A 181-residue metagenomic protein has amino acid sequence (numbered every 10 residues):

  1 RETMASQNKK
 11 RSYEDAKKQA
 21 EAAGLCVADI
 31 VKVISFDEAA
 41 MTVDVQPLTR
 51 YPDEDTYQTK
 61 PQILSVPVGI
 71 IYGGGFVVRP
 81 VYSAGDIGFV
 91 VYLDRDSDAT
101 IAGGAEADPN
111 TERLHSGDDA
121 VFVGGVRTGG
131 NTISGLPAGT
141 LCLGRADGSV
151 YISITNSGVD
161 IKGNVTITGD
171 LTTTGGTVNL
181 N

Functional and structural regions predicted by a protein language model:
R1-M4, N181: Initiator methionine at the very start of the polypeptide chain
T3-G158: Hydrophobic packing positions characteristic of elongated beta-solenoid/beta-helix-type spike/fiber shafts
L141-L143, V150-I154, G158-I161, V165-L180: Low-complexity, small-hydrophobic/phenylalanine-enriched stretches that adopt extended beta/coil conformations used
